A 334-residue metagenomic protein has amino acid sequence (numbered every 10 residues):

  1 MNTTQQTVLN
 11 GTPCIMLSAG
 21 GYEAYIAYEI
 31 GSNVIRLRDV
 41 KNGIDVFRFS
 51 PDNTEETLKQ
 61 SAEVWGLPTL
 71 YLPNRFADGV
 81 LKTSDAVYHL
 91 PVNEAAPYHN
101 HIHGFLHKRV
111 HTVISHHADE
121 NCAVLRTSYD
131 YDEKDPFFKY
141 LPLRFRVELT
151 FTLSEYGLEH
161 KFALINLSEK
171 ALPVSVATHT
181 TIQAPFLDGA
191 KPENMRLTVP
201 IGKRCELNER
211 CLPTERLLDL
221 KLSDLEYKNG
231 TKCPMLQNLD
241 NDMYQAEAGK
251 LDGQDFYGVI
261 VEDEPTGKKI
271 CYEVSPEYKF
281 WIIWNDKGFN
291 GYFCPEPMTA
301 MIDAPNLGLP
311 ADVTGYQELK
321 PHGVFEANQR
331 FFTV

Functional and structural regions predicted by a protein language model:
M1-A95, D252-Y278, K287, G323-F332: Beta-strand-rich N-terminal accessory domains
M1-L9, S18, A86, P91-S154: Extended, loop-rich substrate-binding clefts of extracytoplasmic carbohydrate-active enzymes
L17, Y28, D39, Y129-T180 (+1 more regions): Acidic, contiguous internal or C-terminal segments within carbohydrate-active enzymes that form a structured patch used
A77-D78, F137, G315: Short, conserved secondary-structure segments in the cores of folded domains
K82-A86, S115-L125, T152-G157, F186 (+4 more regions): A short, structured loop/turn motif at beta-sheet edges
H89, A171-L172, T181-S275: Active-site/ligand-binding surface loops and adjacent short beta/alpha elements that line catalytic pockets across
N100-T112, H116, G230-T314: Acidic/His-leaning functional-site neighborhoods
T314-F325: Intrinsically disordered, low-complexity Pro/Gly/Ser/Thr-rich segments with frequent PxxP/GP/PP motifs and embedded
